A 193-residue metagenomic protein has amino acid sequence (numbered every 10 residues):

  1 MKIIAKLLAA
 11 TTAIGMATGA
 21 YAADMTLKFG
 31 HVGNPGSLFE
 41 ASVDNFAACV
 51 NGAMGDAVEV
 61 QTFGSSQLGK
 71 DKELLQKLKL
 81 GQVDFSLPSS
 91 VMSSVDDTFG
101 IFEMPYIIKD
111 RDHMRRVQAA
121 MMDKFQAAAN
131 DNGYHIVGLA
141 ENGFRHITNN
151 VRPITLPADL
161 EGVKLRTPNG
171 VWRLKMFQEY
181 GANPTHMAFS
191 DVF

Functional and structural regions predicted by a protein language model:
M1-L8: Bacterial N-terminal signal peptides that target proteins for export
A9-G15: Bacterial N-terminal signal peptides
M16-A22: Sec/Tat signal peptide C-region and signal peptidase I cleavage site
K28-N45, G64-G69: Extracytoplasmic "Venus flytrap"
H31, T62-G64, S89, A188: Residue-level recognition of beta-strand->loop/alpha-helix junctions
N45, G52-A53, E59-D84, I108-D110: Extracytoplasmic small-molecule ligand-binding "clamshell" domains of the periplasmic binding protein/Venus flytrap
A47-A48, K79, D84, S89-F189: Contiguous mixed-secondary-structure segments that line small-molecule binding/active-site clefts of soluble domains
D71-L75, R173, V192-F193: Short, hydrophobic alpha-helical packing/hinge segments within bilobed ligand-binding/sensory domains
